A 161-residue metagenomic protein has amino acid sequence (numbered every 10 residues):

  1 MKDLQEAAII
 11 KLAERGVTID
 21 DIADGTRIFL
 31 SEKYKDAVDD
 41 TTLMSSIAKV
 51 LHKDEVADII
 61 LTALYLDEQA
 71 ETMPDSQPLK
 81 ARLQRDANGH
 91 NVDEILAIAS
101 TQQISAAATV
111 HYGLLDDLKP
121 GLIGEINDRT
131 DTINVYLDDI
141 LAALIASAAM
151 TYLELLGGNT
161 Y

Functional and structural regions predicted by a protein language model:
M1, R15, I19, D36 (+5 more regions): Intrinsic-disorder-associated interaction segments
K2-D67: N-terminal interaction modules that seed assembly of large macromolecular complexes
A8, D67-A70, P78-L79, I123-T130: Aliphatic-rich, non-membrane protein domains
G16, G25, A48, G89 (+3 more regions): Residue-identity detector for glycine
D24-I28, L61-T62, L96-A106, D139-M150: Short, hydrophobic/amphipathic alpha-helical patches that form generic packing surfaces within helical domains
T41-D117: Long, charge-patterned amphipathic interaction tracts in eukaryotic proteins
A108-Y161: Glycine-rich, aromatic-bearing surface loops/beta-hairpins
